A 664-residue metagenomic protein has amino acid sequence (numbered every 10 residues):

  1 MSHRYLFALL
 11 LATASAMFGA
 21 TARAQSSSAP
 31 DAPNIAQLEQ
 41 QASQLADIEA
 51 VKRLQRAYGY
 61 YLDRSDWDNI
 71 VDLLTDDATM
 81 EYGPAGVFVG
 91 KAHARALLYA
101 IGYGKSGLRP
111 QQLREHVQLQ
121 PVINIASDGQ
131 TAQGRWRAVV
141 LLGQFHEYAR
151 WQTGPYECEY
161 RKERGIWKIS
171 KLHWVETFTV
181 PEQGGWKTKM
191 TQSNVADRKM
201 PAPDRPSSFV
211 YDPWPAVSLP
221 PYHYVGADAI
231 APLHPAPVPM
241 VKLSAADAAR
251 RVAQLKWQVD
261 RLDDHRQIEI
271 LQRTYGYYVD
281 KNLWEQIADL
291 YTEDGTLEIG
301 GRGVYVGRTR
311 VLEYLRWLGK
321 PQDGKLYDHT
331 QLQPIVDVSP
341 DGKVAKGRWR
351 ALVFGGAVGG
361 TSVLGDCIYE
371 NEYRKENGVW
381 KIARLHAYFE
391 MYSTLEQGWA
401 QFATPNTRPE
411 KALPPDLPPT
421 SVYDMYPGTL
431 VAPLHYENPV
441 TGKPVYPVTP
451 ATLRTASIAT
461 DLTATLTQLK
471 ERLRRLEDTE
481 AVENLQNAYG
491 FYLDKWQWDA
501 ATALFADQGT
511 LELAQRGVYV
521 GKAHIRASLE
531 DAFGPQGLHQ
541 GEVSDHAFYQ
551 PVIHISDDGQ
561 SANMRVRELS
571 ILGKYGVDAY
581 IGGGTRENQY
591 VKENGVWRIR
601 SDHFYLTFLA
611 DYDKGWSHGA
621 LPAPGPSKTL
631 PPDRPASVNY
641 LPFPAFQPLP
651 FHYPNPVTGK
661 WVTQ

Functional and structural regions predicted by a protein language model:
M1-L9: Bacterial N-terminal signal peptides that target proteins for export
A8-M17: Bacterial N-terminal signal peptides
A20-A24: Sec/Tat signal peptide C-region and signal peptidase I cleavage site
Q25, T131-Q133, T153-M190, V344-K346 (+4 more regions): Short beta-strand edge/turn micro-motifs at domain boundaries
Q25-Y60, R64, D72, A227-Y277 (+4 more regions): Short, low-complexity N-terminal intrinsically disordered segments enriched in polar/charged residues
W67-A138, W284-V353, W498-L572: A solvent-exposed, acidic/Ser-Thr-rich amphipathic alpha-helical stretch
H116-Q118, W151-Y156, H329-Q331, V363-Y369 (+2 more regions): Short, surface-exposed coil-to-beta transition loops
T177-T179, W186-K242, A249, E390 (+2 more regions): A hydrophobic membrane-anchoring alpha-helix module
